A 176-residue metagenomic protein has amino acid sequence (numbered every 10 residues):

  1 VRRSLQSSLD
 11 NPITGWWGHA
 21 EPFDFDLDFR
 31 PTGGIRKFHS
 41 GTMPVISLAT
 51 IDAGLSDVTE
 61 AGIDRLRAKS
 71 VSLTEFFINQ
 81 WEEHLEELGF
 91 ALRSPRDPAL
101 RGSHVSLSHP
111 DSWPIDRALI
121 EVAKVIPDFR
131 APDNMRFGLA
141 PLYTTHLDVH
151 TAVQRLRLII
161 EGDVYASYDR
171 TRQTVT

Functional and structural regions predicted by a protein language model:
V1-K69, E75: Active-site C-terminal subdomain of aminotransferase-like
R2, S108-D111, A140: Residue-level recognition of strand-loop junctions within catalytic nucleotide-signaling folds
G34-H39, V58-S108, I126-P127: Conserved small-domain helix->loop->beta segment predominantly found in fold-type I
S47, D97-A99, F129-D133: Short, flexible turn/loop "capping" segments at secondary-structure junctions
W81-E82, S112-I120: Short amphipathic alpha-helix segments
A118-T176: PLP-dependent enzyme catalytic core of the Aspartate aminotransferase-like
